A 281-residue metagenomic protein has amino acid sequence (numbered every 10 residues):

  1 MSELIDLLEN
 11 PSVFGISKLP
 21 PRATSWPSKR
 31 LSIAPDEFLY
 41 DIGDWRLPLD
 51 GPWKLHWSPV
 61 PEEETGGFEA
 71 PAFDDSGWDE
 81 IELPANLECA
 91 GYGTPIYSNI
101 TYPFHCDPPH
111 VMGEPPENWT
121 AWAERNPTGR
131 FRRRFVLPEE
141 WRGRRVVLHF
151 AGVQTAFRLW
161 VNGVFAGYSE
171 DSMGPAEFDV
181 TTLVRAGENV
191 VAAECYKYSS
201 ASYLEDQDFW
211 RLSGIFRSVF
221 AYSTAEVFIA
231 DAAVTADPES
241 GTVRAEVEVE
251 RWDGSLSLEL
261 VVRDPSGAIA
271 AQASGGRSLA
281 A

Functional and structural regions predicted by a protein language model:
E3-Y40, K54-S58, E64, N86 (+4 more regions): Accessory beta-strand-rich segments of carbohydrate-active enzymes
D41-D50, A70-F73: N-terminal helix-cap/turn-to-beta initiation motif at the start of protein domains
L55-H56, V60, G67-I96: Predominantly extracellular/luminal regions of secreted and cell-surface proteins, especially disulfide-bonded
A90, P95, I100-A121: Surface-exposed, low-complexity/disordered Ser/Thr/Gly/Pro/Asn-rich loops and linkers
G143-R145, E239-E246: Short coil/turn motif common to extracellular beta-sandwich-like domains
V161, T242-R277: Beta-strand-rich binding/interaction modules
G187, G276-A281: Glycine-centered tight-turn motifs at strand-turn-strand junctions
A232-P238: Short beta-strand segments of immunoglobulin-like
